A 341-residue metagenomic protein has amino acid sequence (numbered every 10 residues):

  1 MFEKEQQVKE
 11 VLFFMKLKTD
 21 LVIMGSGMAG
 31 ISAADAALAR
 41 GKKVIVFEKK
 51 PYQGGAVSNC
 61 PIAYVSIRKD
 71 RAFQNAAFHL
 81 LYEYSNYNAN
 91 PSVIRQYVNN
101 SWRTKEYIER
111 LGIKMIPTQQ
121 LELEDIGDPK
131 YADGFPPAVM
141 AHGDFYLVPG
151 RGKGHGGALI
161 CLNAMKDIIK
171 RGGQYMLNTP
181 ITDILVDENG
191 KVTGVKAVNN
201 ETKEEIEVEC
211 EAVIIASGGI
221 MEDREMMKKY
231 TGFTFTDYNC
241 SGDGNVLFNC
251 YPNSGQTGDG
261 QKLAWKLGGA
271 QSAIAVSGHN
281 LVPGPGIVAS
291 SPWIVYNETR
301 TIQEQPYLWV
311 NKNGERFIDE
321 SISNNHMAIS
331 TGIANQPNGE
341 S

Functional and structural regions predicted by a protein language model:
M1-L21, A39: Extreme N-terminal leader/targeting segments of oxidoreductases
L21-V46: N-terminal Rossmann-like FAD-binding beta1-loop-alpha1 element of flavoenzymes
A29, Y52, E315: Conserved Rossmann-like nucleotide-cofactor binding loop
K50-N75: Conserved N-terminal glycine-rich FAD pyrophosphate-binding loop of Rossmann-like flavoproteins
N88-V93, Y107-E124, A270-A273, I318: A short alpha-helix-loop-beta-strand transition element characteristic of N-terminal alpha/beta dinucleotide-binding
N99-E204, R224-E225, V282-I287: Conserved redox-cofactor binding core of oxidoreductases
E201-E204, V208-I287: Glycine-rich loop(s) and the adjacent beta-strand/alpha-helix scaffold that form part
T257, Q261-S341: An anion/pyrophosphate-binding glycine-rich loop and adjacent beta-alpha core in soluble alpha-beta enzymes
